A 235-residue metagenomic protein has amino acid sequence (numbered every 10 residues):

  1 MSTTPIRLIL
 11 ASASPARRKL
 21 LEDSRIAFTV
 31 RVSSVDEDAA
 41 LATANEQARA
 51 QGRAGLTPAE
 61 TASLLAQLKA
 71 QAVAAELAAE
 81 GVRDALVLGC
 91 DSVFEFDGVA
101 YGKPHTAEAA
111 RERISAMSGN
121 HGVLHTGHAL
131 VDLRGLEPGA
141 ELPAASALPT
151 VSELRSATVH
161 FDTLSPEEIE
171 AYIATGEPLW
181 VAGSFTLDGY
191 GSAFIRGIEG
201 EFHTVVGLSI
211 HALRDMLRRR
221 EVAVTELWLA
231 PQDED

Functional and structural regions predicted by a protein language model:
S2-R7, R49-D235: Anionic-ligand binding patches
T3-I26: N-terminal beta1-alpha1 ligand-phosphate binding loop
A13, S33, L133: Cofactor-binding loop segments of dinucleotide-utilizing enzymes, especially the Rossmann-like FAD- and NAD(P)+-binding
R17, E37-A39, E137: Flexible, glycine-rich phosphate/dinucleotide-binding loops and adjacent beta-alpha linkers at cofactor/substrate
A27-A39: A short beta-strand-loop structural module common to alpha/beta enzyme folds
S33, A44, W228: Acidic, PIN/NYN-like endoribonuclease modules and their adjacent C-terminal/linker elements
D36-R49: Short, flexible, mixed-charge acidic loops at enzyme active sites
